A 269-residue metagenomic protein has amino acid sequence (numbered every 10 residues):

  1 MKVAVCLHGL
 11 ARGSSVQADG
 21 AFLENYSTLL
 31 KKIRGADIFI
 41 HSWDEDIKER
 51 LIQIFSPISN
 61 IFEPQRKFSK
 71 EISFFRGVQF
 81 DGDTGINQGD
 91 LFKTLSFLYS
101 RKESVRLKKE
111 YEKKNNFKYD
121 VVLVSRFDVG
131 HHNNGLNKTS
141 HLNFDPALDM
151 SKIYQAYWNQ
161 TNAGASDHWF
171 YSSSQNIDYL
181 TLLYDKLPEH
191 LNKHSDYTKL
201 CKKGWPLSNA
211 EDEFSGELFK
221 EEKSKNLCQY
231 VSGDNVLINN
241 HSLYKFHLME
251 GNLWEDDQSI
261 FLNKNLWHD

Functional and structural regions predicted by a protein language model:
M1-G20: N-proximal low-complexity "stem/linker" segments adjacent to membrane-targeting elements
L7-R12, S42-D44, L123-H131, N159 (+1 more regions): Short, flexible loop/turn elements at secondary-structure junctions
S15-D19, E49-I52, H131-K138, L142 (+1 more regions): A short acidic (Asp/Glu
G20-A36: Short, acidic, metal-binding catalytic loop of nucleotide-sugar glycosyltransferases
E24, E49-I58, N137-D145, L248: Short, aromatic/basic amphipathic alpha-helical patches
H41-N115: Active-site-proximal specificity loops/subdomain of glycosyltransferases
D90-L98, K102-E103, E112, N116-F117 (+3 more regions): Catalytic core and acceptor-binding pocket of nucleotide-sugar-dependent glycosyltransferases
R101-Y154: GT-A fold catalytic core of metal-dependent nucleotide-sugar glycosyltransferases, centered on the diacidic
